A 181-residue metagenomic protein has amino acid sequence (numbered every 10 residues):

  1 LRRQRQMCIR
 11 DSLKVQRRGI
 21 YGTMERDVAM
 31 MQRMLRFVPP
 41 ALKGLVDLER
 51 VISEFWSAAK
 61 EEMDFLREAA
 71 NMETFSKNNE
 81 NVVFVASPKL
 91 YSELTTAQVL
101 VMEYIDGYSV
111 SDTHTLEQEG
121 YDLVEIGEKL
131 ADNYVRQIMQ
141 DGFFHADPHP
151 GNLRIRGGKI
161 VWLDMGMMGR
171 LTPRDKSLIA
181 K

Functional and structural regions predicted by a protein language model:
L1-I9: Single conserved hydrophobic/aromatic residue that forms the stacking wall/gate of nucleotide- or nucleobase-binding
R10-Q16: Glycine-rich ATP phosphate-binding loop
Y21-R26, R36-F144, R156-G157, V161-L163 (+2 more regions): ATP-dependent phospho-/nucleotidyl transfer catalytic cores
M30-M34: Amphipathic alpha-helical "output/dimerization" segments
D147-H149: Conserved catalytic-loop position in the HRD/HxD motif
G151-I155: Hydrophobic residue at the +6 position relative to the catalytic HRD Asp in the kinase catalytic loop
T172: Extracellular glycan/ECM-engagement signal in secreted proteins
